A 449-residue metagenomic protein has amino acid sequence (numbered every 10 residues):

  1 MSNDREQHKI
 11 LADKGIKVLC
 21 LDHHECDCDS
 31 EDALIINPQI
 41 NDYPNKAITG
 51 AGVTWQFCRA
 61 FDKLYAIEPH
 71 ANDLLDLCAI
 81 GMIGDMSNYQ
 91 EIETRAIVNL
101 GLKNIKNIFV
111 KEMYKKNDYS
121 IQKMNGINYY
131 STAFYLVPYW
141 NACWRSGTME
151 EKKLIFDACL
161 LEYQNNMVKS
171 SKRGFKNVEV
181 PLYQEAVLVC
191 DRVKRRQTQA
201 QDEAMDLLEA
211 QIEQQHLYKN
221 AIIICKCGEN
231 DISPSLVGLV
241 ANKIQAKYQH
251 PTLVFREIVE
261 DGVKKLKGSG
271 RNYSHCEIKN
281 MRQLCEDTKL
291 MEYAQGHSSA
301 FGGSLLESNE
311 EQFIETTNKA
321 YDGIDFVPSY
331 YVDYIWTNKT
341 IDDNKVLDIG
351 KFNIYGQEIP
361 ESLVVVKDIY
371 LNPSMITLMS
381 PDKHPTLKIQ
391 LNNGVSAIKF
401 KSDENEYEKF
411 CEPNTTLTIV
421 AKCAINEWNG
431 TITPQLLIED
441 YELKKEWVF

Functional and structural regions predicted by a protein language model:
M1-E31, I36, N41, Q199 (+5 more regions): N-terminal small/polar loop signature for handling phosphorylated ligands or for N-terminal nucleophile
R5-H8, M149, V237-G238, D343: Conserved strand-to-helix beginnings and helix N-cap segments that scaffold or border functional pockets
D13-G15, D62-Q312, W336-N338, M379-P381: Hydrophobic helix-and-loop "lid/oligomerization" segment in the mid-to-C-terminal part of catalytic domains
C20, G50-G52, L77, M82: Acidic, glycine-enriched active-site microenvironments
Y43-G50: Short glycine/threonine-rich catalytic loop with a Thr-x-Gly-x-Asp
R59: Cysteine-nucleophile active-site neighborhood
I92, G174-K226, N230, G262-K265 (+1 more regions): Mid-to-C-terminal polyanion-binding domains and interfaces
